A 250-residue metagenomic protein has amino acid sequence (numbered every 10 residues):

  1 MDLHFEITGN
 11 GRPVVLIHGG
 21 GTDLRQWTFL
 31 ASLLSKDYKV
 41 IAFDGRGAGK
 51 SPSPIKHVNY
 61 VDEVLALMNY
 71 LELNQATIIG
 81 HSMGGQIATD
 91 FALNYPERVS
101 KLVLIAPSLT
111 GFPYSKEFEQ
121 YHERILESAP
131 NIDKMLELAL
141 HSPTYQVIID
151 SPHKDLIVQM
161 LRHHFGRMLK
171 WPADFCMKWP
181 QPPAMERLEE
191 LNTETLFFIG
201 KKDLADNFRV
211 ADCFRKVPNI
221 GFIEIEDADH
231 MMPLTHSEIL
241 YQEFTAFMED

Functional and structural regions predicted by a protein language model:
H4-K50: Conserved HGGG/HGGXW glycine-rich cap/lid loop of the alpha/beta-hydrolase fold
T28, I41-I79, Q242: Active-site loop/oxyanion-hole signature of alpha/beta-hydrolase fold enzymes
F29, D90-N94: Active-site signature of alpha/beta-hydrolase-fold catalytic machinery across serine- and Asp/Cys-nucleophile hydrolases
G80-G84, A88: Gly/Ala-rich beta-loop-alpha elbow adjacent to hydrolase catalytic centers
L93-N94, S100-N131: Flexible "cap/lid" loop of the alpha/beta hydrolase fold
P113-K116, I132-E189: Conserved alpha/beta-hydrolase catalytic His-Asp/Glu region
T195-A228: Conserved loop-alpha-helix segment in the C-terminal half of the alpha/beta-hydrolase fold that carries the catalytic
A228-Y241: Catalytic histidine-centered segment of alpha/beta-hydrolase-like enzymes
